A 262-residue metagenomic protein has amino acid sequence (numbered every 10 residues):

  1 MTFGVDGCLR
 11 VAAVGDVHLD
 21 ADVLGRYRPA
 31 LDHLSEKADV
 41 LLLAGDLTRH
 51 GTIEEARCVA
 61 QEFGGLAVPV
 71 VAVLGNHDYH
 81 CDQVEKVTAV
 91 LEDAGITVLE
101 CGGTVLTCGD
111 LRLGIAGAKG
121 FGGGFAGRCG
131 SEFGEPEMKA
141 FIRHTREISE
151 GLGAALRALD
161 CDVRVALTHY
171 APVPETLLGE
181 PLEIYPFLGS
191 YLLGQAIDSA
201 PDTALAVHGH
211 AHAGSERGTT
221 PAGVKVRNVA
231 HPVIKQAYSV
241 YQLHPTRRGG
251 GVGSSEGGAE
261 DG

Functional and structural regions predicted by a protein language model:
M1-V68, Y79-Q83, M138, I142 (+1 more regions): N-terminal active-site segment of His-dependent metallophosphoesterases
T2-C8, E85, L106-G109, Y185 (+2 more regions): Binuclear metal-dependent phosphoesterase catalytic core
A13-G15, L41-D46, V70-N76, T97-G102 (+3 more regions): Active-site neighborhood of phospho(di)ester-bond hydrolases with catalytic His/Asp-centered motifs
V17-L19, E85-F187, A230-P232, T246: Conserved catalytic scaffold of divalent metal-dependent phosphoesterases
H18-V23, T48-I53, H77-V87, V105-C108 (+5 more regions): Active-site environment of divalent metal-dependent phosphoester hydrolases
R28-P29, E54-A60, T88-A89, E183-L193: Charged helix-capping and loop-helix junction motifs
S35, F63, L156, I197-D198: Short hydrophobic patches on amphipathic alpha-helices that form coiled-coil/helix-mediated interaction surfaces
L66, A94, A222-V224: Short, structured coil segments at secondary-structure junctions
